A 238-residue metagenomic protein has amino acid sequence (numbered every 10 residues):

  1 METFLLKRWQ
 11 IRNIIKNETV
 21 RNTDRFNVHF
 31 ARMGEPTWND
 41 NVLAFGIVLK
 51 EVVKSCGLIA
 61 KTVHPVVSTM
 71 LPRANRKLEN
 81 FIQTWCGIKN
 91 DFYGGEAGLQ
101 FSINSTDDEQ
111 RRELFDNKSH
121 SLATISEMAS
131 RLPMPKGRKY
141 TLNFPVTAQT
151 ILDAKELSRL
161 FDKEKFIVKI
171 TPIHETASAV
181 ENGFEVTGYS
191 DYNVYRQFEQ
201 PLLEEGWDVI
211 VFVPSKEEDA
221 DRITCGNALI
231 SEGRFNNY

Functional and structural regions predicted by a protein language model:
M1-G94: Conserved Radical SAM active-site core
T3-L6, N41-A44, F115-H120, V186-N193: Alpha-helix N-cap and loop-to-helix initiation/capping positions
N13, A44-E51, N80-G87, T124-M128 (+3 more regions): Alpha-helical scaffolding segments of alpha/beta enzyme cores, especially the outer helices of TIM-barrel or partial
N22-F26, A60-H64, Y93-A97, M134-Y140 (+2 more regions): Short, well-ordered coil/turn segments that N-cap beta-strands
M33-W38, V67-R76, N90-K118, K136-L142 (+2 more regions): Conserved radical SAM core fold
K54, S105, S130-M134: Short helix-capping and hinge/turn segments at secondary-structure transitions, especially at repeat and domain
S121, E127-Y238: Auxiliary Fe-S-binding modules of radical SAM enzymes
